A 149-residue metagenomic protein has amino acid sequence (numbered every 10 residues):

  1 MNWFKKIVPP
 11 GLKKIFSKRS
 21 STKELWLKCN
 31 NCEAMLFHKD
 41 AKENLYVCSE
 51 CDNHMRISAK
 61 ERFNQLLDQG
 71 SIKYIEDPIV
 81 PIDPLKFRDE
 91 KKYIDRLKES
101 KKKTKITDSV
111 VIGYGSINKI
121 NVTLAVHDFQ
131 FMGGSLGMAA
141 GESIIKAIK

Functional and structural regions predicted by a protein language model:
M1-K149: Terminal-region recognition feature
